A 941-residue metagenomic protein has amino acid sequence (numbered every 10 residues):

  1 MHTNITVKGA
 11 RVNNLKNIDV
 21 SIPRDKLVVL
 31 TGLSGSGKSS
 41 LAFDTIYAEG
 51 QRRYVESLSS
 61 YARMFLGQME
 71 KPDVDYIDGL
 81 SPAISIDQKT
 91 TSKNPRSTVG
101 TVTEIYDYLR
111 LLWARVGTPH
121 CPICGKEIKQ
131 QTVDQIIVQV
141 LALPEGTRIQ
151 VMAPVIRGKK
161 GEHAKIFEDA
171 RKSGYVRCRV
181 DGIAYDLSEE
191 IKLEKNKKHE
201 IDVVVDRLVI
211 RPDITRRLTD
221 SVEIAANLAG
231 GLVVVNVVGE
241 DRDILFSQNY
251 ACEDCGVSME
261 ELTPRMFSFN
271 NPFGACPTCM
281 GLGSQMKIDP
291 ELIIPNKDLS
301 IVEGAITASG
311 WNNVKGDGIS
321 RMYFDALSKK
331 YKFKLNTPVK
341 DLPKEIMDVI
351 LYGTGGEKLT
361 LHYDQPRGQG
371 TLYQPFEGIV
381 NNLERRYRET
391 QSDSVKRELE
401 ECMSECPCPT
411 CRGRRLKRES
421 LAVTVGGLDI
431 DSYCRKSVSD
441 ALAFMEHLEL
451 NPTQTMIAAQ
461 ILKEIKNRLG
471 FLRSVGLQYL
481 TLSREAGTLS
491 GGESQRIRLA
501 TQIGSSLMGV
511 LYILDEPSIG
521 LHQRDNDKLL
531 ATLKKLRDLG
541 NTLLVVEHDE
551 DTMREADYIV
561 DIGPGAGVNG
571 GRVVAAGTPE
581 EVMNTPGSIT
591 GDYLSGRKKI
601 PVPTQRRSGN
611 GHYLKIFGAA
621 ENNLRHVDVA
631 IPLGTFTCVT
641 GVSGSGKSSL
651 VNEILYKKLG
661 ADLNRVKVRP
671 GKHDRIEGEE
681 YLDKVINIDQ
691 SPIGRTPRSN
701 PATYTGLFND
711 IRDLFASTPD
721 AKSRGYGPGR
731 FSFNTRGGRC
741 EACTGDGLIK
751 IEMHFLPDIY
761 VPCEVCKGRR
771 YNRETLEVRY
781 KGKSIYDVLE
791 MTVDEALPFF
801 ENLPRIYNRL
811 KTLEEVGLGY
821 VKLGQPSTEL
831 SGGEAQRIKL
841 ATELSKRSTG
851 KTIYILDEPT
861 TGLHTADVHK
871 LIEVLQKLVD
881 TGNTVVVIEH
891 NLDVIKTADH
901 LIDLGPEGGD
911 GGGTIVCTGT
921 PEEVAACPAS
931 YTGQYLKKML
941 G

Functional and structural regions predicted by a protein language model:
M1-G941: Conserved phosphate-binding elements of NTP-dependent enzyme cores
